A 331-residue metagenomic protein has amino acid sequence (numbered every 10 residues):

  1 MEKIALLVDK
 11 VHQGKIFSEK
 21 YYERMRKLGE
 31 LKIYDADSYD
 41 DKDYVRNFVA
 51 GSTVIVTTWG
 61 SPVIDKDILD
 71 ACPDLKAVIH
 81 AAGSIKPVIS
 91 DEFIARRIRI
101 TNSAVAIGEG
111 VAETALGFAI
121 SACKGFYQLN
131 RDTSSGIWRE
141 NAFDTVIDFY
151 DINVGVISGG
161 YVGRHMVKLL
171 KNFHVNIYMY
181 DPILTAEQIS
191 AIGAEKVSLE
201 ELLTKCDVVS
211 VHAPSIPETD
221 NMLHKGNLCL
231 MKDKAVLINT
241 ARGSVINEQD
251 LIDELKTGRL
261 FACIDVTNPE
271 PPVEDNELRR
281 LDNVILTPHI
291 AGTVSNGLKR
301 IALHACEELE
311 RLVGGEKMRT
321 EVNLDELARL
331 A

Functional and structural regions predicted by a protein language model:
M1-T101, H224: An N-terminal-biased, well-structured beta-alpha scaffold segment characteristic of Rossmann-like dinucleotide-binding
A50-G51, A71-D74, T204-K205, L230-D233 (+1 more regions): Alpha-helix C-terminal capping/helix-to-coil transition sites in glycosyltransferase folds
T58-W59, A82, V211-A213, T240-A241 (+1 more regions): Glycine-rich, N-terminal phosphate-binding loop of Rossmann-like dinucleotide-binding domains
V63-K66, I183-E277: Rossmann-like adenosine-cofactor binding region
I100-T101, K234-A331: Rossmann-like dinucleotide-binding domain for NAD(H)/NADP(H)
S103-N153, K168: Phosphate-binding beta-alpha-beta segment of Rossmann-like dinucleotide-binding domains, i.e., the NAD(P)
G159-G160: Glycine-rich Rossmann-fold phosphate-binding loop(s) that bind the pyrophosphate of adenine dinucleotide cofactors
G163-R164: N-terminal Rossmann-fold NAD(P) dinucleotide-binding loop
